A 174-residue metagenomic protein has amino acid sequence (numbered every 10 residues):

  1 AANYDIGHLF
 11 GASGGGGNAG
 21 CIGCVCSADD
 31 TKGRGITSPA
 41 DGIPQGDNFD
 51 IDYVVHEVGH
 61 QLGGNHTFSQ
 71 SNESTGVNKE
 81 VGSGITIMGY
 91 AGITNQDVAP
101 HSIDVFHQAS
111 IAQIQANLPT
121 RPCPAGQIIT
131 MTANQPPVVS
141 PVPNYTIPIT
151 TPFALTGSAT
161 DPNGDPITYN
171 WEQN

Functional and structural regions predicted by a protein language model:
A1-N174: Extracellular (secreted or membrane-anchored) zinc-dependent metallopeptidases, primarily metzincins but also closely
